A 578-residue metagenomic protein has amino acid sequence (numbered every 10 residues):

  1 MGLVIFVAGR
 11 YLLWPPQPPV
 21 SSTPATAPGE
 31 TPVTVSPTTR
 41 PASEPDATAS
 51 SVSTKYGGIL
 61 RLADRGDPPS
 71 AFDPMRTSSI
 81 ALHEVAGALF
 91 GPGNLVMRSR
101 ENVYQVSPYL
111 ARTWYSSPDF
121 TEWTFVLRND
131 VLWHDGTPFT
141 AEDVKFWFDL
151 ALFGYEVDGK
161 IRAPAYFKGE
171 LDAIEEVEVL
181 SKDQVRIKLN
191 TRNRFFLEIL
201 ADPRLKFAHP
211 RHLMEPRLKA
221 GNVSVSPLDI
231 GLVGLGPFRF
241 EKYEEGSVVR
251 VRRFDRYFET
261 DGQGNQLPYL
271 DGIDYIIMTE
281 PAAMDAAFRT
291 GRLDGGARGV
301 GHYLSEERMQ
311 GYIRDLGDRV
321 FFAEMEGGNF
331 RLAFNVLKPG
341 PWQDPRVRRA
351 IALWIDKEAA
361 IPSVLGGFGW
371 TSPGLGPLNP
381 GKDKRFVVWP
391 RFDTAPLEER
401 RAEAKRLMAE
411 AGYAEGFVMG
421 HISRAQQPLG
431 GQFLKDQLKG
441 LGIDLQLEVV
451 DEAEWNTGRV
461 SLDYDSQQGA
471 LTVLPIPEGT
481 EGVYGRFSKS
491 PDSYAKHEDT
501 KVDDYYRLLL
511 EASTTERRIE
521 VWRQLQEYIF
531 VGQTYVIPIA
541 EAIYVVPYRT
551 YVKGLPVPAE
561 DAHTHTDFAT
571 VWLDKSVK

Functional and structural regions predicted by a protein language model:
E44, F238, F368-E410, Q427-L429: Structural transition elements
P45-A47, I59-P118, D149, G231-L235: N-terminal lobe/hinge region of extracytoplasmic solute-binding protein
K55, V126, P164-R217, R239-E244: Surface-exposed binding/hinge segments that line and control ligand-binding clefts or catalytic entry sites
M97-E101, A201-D274, E280-A283, R401-A402 (+2 more regions): Gly/Pro-rich hinge or "lid" segments in bacterial periplasmic/extracellular proteins
V157-K160, P164, E241-R252, I276-K338 (+1 more regions): Extracellular/periplasmic solute-recognition and catalytic clefts
M325, P341-D383, L429-G430, Y528-P538: Periplasmic-binding protein-like
G340, R349, I361-V364, A395-E398 (+4 more regions): Extracytoplasmic/peripheral linker and loop segments enriched in polar/acidic and small residues with frequent Thr/Pro
Y548-K578: Long beta-strand-rich cores associated with HINT superfamily self-processing modules
